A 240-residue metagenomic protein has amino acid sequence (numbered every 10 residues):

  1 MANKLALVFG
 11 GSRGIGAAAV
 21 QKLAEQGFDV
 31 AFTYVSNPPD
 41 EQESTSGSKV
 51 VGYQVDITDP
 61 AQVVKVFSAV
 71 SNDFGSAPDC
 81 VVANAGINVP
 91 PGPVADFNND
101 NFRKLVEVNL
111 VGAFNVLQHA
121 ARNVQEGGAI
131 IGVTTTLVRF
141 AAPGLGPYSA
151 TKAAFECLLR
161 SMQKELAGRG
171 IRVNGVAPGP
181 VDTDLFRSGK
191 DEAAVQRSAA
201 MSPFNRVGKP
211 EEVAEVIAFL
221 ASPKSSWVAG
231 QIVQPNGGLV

Functional and structural regions predicted by a protein language model:
S12-R13: Conserved glycine-rich cofactor-binding loop
Q26-Q42: Conserved glycine-rich Rossmann-like NAD(P)H-binding loop of the short-chain dehydrogenase/reductase
P91, A218, A229-V240: Short C-terminal tail/terminal secondary-structure segment of NAD(P)H-dependent dehydrogenase/reductase domains
G92-V94, N98-R103, S198: Substrate-binding pocket helix/loop in short-chain dehydrogenase/reductase
F97, A141-S149, S161: Active-site loop-to-helix junction immediately N-terminal to the catalytic Tyr of the SDR YXXXK motif in Rossmann-fold
L117, T151: Active-site helix of classical SDR
R122, K164-G168, S226: Alpha-helical segment proximal to the catalytic Tyr-Lys
